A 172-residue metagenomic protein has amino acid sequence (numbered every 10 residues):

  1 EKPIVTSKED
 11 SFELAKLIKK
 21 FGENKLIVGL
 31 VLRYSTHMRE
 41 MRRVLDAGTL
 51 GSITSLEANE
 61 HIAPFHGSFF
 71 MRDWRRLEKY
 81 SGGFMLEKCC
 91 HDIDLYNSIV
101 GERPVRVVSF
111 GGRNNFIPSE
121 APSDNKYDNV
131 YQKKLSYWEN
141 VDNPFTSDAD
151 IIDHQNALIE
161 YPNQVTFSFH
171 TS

Functional and structural regions predicted by a protein language model:
E1-R33, G48: Beta-strand-loop-alpha-helix segment that lines the small-molecule cofactor/substrate pocket of alpha/beta enzymes
D10-S11, L30, Y34-M38, H66 (+1 more regions): Conserved donor sugar-nucleotide recognition element shared by glycan-biosynthetic enzymes
F12-A15, M41-R43, F70-D73, P122-D124: Short, glycine/charged-enriched secondary-structure capping and boundary segments
K16-K25, R39-T54, N97-E102: Basic phosphate/pyrophosphate-binding loop/patch that engages nucleotide-derived ligands
S35-R72: Rossmann-like NAD(P)H-binding beta-loop-alpha module
E60, T171-S172: C-terminal/domain-terminus segments
M71-T166, S172: Rossmann-like dinucleotide-binding domain that binds NAD(P)(H)
